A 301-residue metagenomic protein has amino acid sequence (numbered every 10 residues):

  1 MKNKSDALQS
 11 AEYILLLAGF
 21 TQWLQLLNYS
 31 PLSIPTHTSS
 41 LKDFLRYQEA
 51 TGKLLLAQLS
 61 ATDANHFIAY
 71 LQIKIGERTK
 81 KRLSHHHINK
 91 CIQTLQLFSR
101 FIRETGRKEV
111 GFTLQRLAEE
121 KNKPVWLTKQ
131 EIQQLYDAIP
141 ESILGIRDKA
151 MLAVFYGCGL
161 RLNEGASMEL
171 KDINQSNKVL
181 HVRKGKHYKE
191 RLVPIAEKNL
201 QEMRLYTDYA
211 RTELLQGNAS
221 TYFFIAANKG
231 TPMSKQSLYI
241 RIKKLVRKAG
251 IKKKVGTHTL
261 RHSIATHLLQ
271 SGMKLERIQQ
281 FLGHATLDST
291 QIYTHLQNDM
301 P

Functional and structural regions predicted by a protein language model:
M1-P301: Conserved catalytic core of the tyrosine transesterase superfamily
